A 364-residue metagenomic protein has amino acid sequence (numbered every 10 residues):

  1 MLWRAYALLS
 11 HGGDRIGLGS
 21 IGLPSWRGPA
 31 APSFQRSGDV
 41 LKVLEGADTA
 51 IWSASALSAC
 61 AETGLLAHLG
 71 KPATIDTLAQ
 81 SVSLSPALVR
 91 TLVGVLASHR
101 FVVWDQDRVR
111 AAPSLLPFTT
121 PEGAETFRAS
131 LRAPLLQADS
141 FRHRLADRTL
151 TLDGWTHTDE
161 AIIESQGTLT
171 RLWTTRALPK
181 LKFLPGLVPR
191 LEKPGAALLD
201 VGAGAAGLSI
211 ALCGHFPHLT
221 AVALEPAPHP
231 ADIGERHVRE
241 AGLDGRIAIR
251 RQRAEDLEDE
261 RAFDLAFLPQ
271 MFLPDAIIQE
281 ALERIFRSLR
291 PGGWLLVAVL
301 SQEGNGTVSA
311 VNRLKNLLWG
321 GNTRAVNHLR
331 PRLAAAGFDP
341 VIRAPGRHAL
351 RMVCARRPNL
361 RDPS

Functional and structural regions predicted by a protein language model:
P29-A31, G46-C60, V95-G195: Conserved Class I S-adenosyl-L-methionine-dependent methyltransferase catalytic core
P194-G204: Conserved class I S-adenosyl-L-methionine
L199, L212-A248, A254: Class I SAM-dependent methyltransferase SAM/SAH-binding core
E255-A266: A short acidic, Gly/Pro-enriched loop at the edge of an enzyme's catalytic core that lines a small-molecule cofactor
D264-I278: A short SAM/SAH-binding and catalytic strip from SAM-dependent methyltransferases
Q279-P291: A short glycine-rich, Lys/Arg-flanked "PGG" loop and its adjoining helix->strand segment in the class I
G292-L300: Conserved beta-strand signature within the Rossmann-like core of class I S-adenosyl-L-methionine
Q302-G320: Short, glycine-/aromatic-enriched active-site segment of Class I SAM-dependent methyltransferases
